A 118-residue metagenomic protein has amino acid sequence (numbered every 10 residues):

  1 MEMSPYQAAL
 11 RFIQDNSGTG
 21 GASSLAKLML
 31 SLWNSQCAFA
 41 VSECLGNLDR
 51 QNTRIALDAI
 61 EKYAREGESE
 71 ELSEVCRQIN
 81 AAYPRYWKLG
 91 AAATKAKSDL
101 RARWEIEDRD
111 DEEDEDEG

Functional and structural regions predicted by a protein language model:
M1, L28, D58, Q78-A82 (+1 more regions): Alpha-helical structural elements
M1-W33: Short terminal alpha-helical segments
M3-A9, A22, T53, L72 (+2 more regions): Short amphipathic alpha-helical segments that mediate assembly, nucleic-acid/protein binding, or membrane association
Q7, Q14, Q36, Q51 (+3 more regions): Residue-identity detector for glutamine
G18, N52-I55, E61, A102 (+1 more regions): Low-complexity, compositionally biased segments
G18-G20, S24, Q36-F39, E43 (+1 more regions): Generic ordered-secondary-structure signal
W33-K88: Amphipathic protein-protein interaction modules
E70-G118: Low-complexity intrinsically disordered segments
